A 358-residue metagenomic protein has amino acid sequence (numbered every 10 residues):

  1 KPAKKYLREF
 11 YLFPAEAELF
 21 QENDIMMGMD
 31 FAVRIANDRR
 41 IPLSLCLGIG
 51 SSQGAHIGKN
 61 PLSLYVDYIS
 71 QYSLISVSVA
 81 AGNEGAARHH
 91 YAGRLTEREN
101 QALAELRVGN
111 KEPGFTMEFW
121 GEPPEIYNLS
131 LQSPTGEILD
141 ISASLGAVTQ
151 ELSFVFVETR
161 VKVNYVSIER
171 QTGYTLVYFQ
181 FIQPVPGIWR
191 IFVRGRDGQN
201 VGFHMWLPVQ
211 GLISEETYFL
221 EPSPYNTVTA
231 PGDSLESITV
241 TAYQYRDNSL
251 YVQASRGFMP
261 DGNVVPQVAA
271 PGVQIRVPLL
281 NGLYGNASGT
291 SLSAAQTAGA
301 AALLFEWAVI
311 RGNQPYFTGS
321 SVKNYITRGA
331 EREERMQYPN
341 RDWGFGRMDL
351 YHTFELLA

Functional and structural regions predicted by a protein language model:
K1-G54, L129, P315: Subtilisin-like peptidase catalytic core
K1-Q21, Y72, E112-F115, P124-E125 (+4 more regions): Subtilisin-like serine protease catalytic core
K1-Y6, I35-R39, I126-Y127, G272-Y338: Hydrolase catalytic cores
L43-L47, S76-A80, I238-T241, Q267-A269 (+2 more regions): Structural recognition of the beta-strand scaffold that forms the well-ordered cores of secreted hydrolase catalytic
S44-L45, L62-E97, G346-E355: Catalytic cores of secreted or luminal carbohydrate-active enzymes
A87-Y174, V193-R194, L220-A302: Extracellular S/T/G-rich loop segment that most often corresponds to the catalytic His/Ser-adjacent loop
P113-F115, Q180-D197: Noncatalytic modules at the cell exterior or secretory-pathway interfaces, chiefly beta-strand-rich lectin/adhesion
G198-Q210: Edge beta-strands of jelly-roll/beta-sandwich modules across compartments, strongly enriched in secreted/luminal
